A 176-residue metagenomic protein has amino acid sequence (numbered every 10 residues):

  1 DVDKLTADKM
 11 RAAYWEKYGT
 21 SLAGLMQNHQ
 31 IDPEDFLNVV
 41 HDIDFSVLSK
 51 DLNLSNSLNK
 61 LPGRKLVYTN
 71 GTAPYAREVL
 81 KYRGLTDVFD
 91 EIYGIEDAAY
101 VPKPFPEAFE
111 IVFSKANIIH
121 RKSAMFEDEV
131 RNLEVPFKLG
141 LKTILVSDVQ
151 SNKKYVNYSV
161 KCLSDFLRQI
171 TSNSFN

Functional and structural regions predicted by a protein language model:
D1-N53, P74: N-terminal helical cap/lid subdomain that shapes the substrate entry/recognition surface in HAD-like hydrolases
D8-M10, H41-F45, G63, E96 (+1 more regions): Short, contiguous strand/loop micro-motifs
N28-H29, I43-D44, L54-S55, G94 (+2 more regions): Residue-level signal for alpha-helical context at structural boundaries
E34, N59, L66, T72-A73 (+1 more regions): Asp-based, Mg2+/Mn2+-dependent phosphohydrolase catalytic module
F45, S49, V67, Y100: Short, surface-exposed alpha-helical recognition segments that flank or form part of ligand/macromolecule-binding
N53-P62: Catalytic-core regions built around general acid/base machinery
